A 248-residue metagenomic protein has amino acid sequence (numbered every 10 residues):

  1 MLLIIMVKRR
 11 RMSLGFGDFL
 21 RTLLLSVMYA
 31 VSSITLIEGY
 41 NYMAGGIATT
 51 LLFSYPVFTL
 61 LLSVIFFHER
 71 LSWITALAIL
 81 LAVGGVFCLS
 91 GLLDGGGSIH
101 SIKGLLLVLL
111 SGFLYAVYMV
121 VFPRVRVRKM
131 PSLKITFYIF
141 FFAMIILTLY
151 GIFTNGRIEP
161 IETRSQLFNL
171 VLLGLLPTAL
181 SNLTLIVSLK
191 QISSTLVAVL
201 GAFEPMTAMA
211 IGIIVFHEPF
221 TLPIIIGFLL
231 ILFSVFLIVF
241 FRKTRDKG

Functional and structural regions predicted by a protein language model:
M1-G15, G84-S98, F142-Q166, A210-I214 (+2 more regions): Membrane-interface helix-cap regions at the ends of transmembrane helices in multi-pass membrane proteins
L2, T59-L61, G96-N155: Transmembrane alpha-helical segments that form core, pore/gating elements of small-molecule transporters/exporters
L2, V27-Y29, L62, L71-L93 (+3 more regions): Hydrophobic transmembrane alpha-helices of multi-pass small-molecule transport proteins
V7-L52, C88, G174-I192: Specific transmembrane alpha-helical segments of multi-pass solute transporters/efflux pumps, especially DMT/EamA
F16-L20, L52, H68-C88, S98-L105 (+3 more regions): Loop-to-transmembrane alpha-helix entry segments
S26, A30, I34, V57-L61 (+8 more regions): Hydrophobic/small/kink-forming positions within alpha-helical transmembrane segments of polytopic membrane proteins
I37-R70, T75, S111, S194-I213: Specific alpha-helical transmembrane segments that line the substrate/conduction pathway and gating interfaces
A48-S54, F122-M144, L175-I214: Helix-helix packing/entry segments at the starts of transmembrane helices
